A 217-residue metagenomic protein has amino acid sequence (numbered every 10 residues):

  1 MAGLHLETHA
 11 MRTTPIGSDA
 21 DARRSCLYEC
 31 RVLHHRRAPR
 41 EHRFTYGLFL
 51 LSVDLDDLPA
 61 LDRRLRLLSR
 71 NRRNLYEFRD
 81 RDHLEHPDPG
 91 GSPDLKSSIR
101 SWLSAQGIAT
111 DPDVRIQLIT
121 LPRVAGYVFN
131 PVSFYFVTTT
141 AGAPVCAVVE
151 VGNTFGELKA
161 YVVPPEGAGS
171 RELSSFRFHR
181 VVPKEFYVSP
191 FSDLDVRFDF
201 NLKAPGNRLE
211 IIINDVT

Functional and structural regions predicted by a protein language model:
G3-T217: Mature, function-bearing regions of proteins
